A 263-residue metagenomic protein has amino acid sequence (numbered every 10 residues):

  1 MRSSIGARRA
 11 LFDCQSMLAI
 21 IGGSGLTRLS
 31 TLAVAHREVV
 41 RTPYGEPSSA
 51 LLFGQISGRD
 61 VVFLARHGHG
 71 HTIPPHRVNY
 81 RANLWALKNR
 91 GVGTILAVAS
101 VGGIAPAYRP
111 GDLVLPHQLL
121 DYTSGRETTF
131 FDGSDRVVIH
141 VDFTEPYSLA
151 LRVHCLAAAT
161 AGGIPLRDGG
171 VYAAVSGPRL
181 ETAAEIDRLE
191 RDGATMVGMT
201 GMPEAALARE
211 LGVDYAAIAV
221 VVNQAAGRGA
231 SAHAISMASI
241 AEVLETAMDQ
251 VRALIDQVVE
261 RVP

Functional and structural regions predicted by a protein language model:
M1-S16: N-terminal amphipathic/basic-hydrophobic helices that include classical n-h-c signal peptides and signal-anchor
F12-T144: Metabolite-binding pocket within alpha/beta catalytic cores that recognizes anionic/polar moieties
D60, G93-T94, P165, T195 (+1 more regions): Residue-level detector of anion-binding/catalytic polar loops
H71-H76, A173-S176, G193-A194: Short, flexible loop segments at the rims of nucleotide/cofactor-binding pockets, characterized by
D112-H117, D214-A217, H233-S236: Short, hinge-like loop/turn segments at secondary-structure boundaries
E145-R191: Active-site rim beta-loop-alpha module in soluble metabolic enzymes
L180-G227: A C-terminal functional module that forms or caps the active site or interfaces directly with catalytic machinery
A226-P263: His/Asp/Glu-rich mid-to-C-terminal helical/loop segments that flank catalytic regions of hydrolases
